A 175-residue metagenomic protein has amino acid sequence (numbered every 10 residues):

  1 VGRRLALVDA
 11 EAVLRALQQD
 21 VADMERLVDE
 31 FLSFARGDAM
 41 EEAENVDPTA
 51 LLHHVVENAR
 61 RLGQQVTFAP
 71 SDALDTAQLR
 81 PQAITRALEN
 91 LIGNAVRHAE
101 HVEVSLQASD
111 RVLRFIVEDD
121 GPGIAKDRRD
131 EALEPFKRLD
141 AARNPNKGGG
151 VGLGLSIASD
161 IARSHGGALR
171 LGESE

Functional and structural regions predicted by a protein language model:
G37-E44, T76-L79: Conserved micro-motifs of the catalytic ATP-binding
Q65-L79: Conserved catalytic submotifs in the C-terminal HATPase_c
H101-R111: Short beta-strand/loop element within the Bergerat-fold HATPase_c
V102, G166-G172: Glycine-rich ATP-binding loops of the HATPase_c
V112, I124-K137: Short conserved segment of the HATPase_c
D119: Acidic ATP/Mg2+-coordinating residue in the GHKL
G154, A158: Short alpha-helical Gxxx[C/S/T] motif in the catalytic ATP-binding
